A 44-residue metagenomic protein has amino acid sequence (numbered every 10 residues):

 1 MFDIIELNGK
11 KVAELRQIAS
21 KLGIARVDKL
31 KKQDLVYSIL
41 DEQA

Functional and structural regions predicted by a protein language model:
M1-A44: Charged, low-complexity terminal tails
